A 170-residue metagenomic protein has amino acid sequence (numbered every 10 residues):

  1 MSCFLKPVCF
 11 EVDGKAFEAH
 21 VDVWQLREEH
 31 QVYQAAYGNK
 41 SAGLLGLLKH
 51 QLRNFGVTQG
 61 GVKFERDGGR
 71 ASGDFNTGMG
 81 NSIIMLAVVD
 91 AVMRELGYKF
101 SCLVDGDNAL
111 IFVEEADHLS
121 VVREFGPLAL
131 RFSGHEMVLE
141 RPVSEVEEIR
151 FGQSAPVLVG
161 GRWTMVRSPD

Functional and structural regions predicted by a protein language model:
M1-D170: Core nucleotidyl-transferase/polymerase catalytic module
